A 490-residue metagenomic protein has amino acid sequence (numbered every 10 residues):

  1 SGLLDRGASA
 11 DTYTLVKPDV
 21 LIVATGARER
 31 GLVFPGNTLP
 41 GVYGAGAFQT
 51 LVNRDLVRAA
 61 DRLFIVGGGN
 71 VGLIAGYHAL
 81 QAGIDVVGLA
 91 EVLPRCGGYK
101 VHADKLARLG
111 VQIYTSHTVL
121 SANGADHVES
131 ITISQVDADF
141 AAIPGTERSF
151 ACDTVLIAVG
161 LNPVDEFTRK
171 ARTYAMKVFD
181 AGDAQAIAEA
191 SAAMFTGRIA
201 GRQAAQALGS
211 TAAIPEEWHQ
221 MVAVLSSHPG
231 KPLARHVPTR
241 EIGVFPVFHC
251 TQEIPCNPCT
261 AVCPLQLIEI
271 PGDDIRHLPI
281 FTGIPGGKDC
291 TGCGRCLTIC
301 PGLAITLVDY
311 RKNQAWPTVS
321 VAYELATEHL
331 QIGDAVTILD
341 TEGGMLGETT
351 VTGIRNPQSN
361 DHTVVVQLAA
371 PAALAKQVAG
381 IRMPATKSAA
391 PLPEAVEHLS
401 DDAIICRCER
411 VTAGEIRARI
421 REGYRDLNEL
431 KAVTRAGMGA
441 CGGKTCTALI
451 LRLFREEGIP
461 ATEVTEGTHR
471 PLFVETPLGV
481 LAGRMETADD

Functional and structural regions predicted by a protein language model:
S1-V247, T251, V262, Q314-P317 (+4 more regions): Residues forming the flavin
A205, T341-G343: Short, surface-exposed secondary-structure boundary micro-motifs
K231-G283, D289, G294, C300: N-terminal cysteine/histidine-rich coordination modules
P258-H277, R295-K312, A335-T337, T341 (+3 more regions): Iron-sulfur cluster-binding cysteine motifs and their immediate structural context in ferredoxin-like electron-transfer
D289, A326-H329: Residue-level "contact hotspot" at macromolecular interaction interfaces
V319-A326: Short alpha-helix capping/helix-loop boundary micro-motifs
G344-Q358: Short beta-strand-centered aromatic/proline hotspots
N356-A370: Short, solvent-exposed secondary-structure boundary/capping segments
